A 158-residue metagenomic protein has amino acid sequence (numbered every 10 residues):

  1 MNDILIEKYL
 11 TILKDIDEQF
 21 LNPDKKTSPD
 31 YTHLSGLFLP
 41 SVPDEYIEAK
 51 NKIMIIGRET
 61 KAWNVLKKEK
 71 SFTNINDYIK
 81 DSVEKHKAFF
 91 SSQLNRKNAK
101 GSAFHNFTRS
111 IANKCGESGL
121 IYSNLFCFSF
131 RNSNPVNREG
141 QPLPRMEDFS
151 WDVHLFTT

Functional and structural regions predicted by a protein language model:
M1-K97: Active-site and ligand/interface coordination hotspots across diverse enzymes and nucleic-acid-associated assemblies
I53-M54, N98-T157: Internal alpha/beta domain cores that form substrate/cofactor-binding pockets in large enzymes and binding proteins
